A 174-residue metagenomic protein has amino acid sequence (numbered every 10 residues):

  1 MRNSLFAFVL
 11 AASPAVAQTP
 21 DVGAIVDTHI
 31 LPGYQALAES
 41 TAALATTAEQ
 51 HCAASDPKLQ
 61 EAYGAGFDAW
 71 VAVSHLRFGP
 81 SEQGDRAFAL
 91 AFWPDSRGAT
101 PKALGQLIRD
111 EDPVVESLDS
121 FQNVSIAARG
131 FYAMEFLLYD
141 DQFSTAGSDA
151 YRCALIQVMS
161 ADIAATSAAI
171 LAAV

Functional and structural regions predicted by a protein language model:
M1-F8: Sec-dependent signal peptide recognition, specifically the positively charged N-region followed immediately by
F8-A17: Hydrophobic h-region of N-terminal signal peptides that target proteins for export in Gram-negative bacteria
Q18-V174: Mature extracytoplasmic or organellar-lumen-exposed domains after removal of signal/transit peptides
